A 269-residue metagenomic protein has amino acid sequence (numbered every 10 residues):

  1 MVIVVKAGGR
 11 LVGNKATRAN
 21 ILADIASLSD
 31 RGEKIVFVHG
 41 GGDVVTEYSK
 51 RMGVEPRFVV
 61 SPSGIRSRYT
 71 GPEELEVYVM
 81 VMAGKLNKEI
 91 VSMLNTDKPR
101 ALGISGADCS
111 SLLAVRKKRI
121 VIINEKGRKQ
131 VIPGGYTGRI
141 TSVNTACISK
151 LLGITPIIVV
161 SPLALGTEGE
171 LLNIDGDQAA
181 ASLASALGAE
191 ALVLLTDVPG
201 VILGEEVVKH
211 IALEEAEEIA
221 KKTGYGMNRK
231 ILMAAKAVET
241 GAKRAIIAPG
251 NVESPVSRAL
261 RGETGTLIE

Functional and structural regions predicted by a protein language model:
M1-E269: C-terminal catalytic "cap/lid" subdomain
